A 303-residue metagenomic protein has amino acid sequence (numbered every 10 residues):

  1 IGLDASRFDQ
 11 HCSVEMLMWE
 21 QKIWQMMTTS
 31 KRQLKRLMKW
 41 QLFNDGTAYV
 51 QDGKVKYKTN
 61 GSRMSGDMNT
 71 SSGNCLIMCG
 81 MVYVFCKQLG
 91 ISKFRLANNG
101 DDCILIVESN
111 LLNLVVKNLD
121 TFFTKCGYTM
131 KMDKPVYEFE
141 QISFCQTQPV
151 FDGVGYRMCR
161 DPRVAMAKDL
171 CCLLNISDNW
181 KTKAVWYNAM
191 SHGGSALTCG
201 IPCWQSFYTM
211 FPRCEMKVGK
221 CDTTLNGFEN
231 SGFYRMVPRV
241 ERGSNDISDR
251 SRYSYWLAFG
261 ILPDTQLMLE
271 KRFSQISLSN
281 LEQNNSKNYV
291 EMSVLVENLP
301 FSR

Functional and structural regions predicted by a protein language model:
I1-N99, I104-L114, Q141: Conserved polymerase palm-domain catalytic core
Y49-T59, G127-K134, V185-W186: Short, hydrophobic/aliphatic alpha-helical segments
Y57-R63, M166-L174, Y187-N188, G193 (+1 more regions): Flexible glycine/proline-enriched surface loops and loop-helix/loop-strand junctions
C75, C79, K117-L119, N179 (+1 more regions): Ordered core of a single globular domain
C86, C103, L112, V116-K117 (+8 more regions): Beta-strand-enriched cores of mature, soluble protein domains
V107-V164, K168, G193-A196, C203 (+2 more regions): Polymerase palm active-site segment centered on the conserved acidic dipeptide of motif C
Y156-W186: Extended, charge-rich low-complexity interaction segments
W180-R303: C-terminal, non-catalytic extensions of nucleic-acid polymerases
